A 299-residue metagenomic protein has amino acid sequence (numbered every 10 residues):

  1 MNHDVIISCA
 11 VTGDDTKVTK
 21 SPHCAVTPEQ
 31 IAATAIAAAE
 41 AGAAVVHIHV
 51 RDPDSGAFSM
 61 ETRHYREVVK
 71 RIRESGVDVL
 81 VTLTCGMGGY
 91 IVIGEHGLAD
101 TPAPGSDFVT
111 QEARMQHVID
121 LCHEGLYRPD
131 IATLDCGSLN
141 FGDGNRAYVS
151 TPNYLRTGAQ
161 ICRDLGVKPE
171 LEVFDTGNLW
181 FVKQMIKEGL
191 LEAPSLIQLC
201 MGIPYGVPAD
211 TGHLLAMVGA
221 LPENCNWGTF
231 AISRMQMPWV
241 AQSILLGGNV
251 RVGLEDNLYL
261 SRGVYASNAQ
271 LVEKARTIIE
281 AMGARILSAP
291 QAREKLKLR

Functional and structural regions predicted by a protein language model:
M1-H23, G88, I93-T101, T133-G142: N-terminal small/glycine-rich loop or linker at the start of catalytic domains across soluble metabolic enzymes
C9, A57-C85, L155-D164, A216-W227 (+1 more regions): Alpha-helix-loop-beta-strand connector modules within alpha/beta enzyme cores
T19, A44-V68, D143, C200-M201 (+1 more regions): Glycine-rich, proline-tolerant flexible connector loops at the mouths of alpha/beta enzymes
E29-A32, A43-S55, L80-C85: Histidine-centered catalytic micro-motifs
I31, A38, H49, A132 (+3 more regions): Conserved, mostly hydrophobic/aromatic
Y90-D100, A113-D120, T176-M185, M235-L246 (+1 more regions): Catalytic cores of alpha/beta
I131-E255, Y265, Q270: Catalytic alpha/beta core domains of metabolic enzymes, predominantly
K274-R299: Mid-to-C-terminal alpha-helical segments outside catalytic/metal-binding sites
